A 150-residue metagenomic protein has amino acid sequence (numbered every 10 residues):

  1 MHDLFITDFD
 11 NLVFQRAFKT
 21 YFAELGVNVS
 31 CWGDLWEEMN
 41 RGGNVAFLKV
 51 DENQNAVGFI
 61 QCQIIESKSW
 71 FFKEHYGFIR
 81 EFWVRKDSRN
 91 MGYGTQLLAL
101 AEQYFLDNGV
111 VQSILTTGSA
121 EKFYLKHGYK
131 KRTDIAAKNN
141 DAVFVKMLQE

Functional and structural regions predicted by a protein language model:
M1-D34, A46, V50: Short amphipathic alpha-helix that is part of the acyltransferase structural core
E37-L48, F78: A short helix-loop-beta-strand connector motif used in the catalytic cores of GNAT acetyltransferases and, in some
G43, I60-F71: A conserved beta-strand-loop-helix scaffold within acyl/acetyltransferase catalytic domains
N44-I60: Conserved beta-hairpin
N55-I65, F78, W83: Conserved beta-strand in the GNAT
F72-K86, A142: Conserved acetyl-CoA binding element of GNAT-fold acetyltransferases
S88, G92-L100: Conserved acetyl-CoA pyrophosphate-binding loop and the N-cap/start of the following alpha-helix in GNAT-like
D107, V111, G118-V143: Conserved active-site alpha-helix within GNAT-family acetyltransferase domains
